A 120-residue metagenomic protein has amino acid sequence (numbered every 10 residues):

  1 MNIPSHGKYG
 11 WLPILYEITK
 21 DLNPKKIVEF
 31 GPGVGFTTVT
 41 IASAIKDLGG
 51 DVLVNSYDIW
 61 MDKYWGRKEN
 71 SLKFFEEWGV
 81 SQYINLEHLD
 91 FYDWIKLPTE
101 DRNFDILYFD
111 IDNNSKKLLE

Functional and structural regions predicted by a protein language model:
N2, H6-E120: S-adenosylmethionine/decaboxylated-SAM
